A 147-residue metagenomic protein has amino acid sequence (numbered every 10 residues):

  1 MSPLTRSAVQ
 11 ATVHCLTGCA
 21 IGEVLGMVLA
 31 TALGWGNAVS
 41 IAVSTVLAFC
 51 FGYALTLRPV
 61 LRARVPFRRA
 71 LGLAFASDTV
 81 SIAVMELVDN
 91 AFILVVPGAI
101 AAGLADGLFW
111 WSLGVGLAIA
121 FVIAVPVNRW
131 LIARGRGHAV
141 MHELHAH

Functional and structural regions predicted by a protein language model:
M1-H147: Alpha-helical membrane segments of multi-pass proteins
